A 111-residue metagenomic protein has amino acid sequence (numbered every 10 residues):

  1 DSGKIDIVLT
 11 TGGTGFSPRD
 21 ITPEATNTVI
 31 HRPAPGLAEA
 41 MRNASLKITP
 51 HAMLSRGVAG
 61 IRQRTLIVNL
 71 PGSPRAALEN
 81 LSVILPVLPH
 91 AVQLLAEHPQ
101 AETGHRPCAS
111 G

Functional and structural regions predicted by a protein language model:
D1-G111: Non-catalytic beta/alpha edge segments that cap or flank active sites
